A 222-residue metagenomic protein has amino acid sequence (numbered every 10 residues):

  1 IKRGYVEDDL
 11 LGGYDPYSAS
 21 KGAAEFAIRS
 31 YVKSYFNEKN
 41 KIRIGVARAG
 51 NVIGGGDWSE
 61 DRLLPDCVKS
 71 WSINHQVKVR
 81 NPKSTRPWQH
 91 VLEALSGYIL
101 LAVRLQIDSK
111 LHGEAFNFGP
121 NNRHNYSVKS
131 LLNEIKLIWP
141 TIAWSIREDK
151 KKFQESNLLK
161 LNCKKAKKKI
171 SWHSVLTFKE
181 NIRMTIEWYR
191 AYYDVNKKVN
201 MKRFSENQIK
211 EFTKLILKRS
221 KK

Functional and structural regions predicted by a protein language model:
I1, Y35-N40, D57, S72 (+1 more regions): Proline-centered turn/helix-capping motifs that create local helix->coil transitions or kinks
I1-V52, S59: Catalytic helix-loop patch of NAD(P)-dependent Rossmann-fold dehydrogenases
I28-Y31, C67, A166: Structural element of the ATP-grasp superfamily
N51, W71-K222: C-terminal substrate-binding subdomain of Rossmann-fold SDR/epimerase-dehydratase oxidoreductases
G56-S59, N157: Short, solvent-exposed loop/turn segments at secondary-structure boundaries
E60-P65, Y98: Amphipathic alpha-helical segments in well-structured domains
